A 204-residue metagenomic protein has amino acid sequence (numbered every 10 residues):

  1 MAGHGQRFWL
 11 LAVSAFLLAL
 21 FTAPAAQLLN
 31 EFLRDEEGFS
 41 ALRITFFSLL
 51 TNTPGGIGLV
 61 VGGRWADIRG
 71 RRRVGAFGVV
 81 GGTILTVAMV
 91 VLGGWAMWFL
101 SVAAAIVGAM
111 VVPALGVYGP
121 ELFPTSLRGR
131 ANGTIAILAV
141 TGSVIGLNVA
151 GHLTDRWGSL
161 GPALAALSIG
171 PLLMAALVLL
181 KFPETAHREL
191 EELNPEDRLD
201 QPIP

Functional and structural regions predicted by a protein language model:
H4-L59, G63: Extracytoplasmic gate region of multi-pass secondary transporters
L33-R34, W65-A66, V149-G158: Interfacial helix-cap and linker-helix signal at transmembrane-aqueous boundaries of multi-pass secondary transporters
A41-L42, T125-I135: Loop-to-transmembrane helix entry/capping segments in MFS-fold secondary transporters and related SLC/MFSD carriers
R73-V87: Structural signature of the two symmetry-related core transmembrane helices
V90-L100: Helix-loop junctions at membrane interfaces in 12-TM secondary transporters
M110-F123: Intracellular juxtamembrane helix-capping segments at the cytosolic ends of symmetry-related transmembrane helices
P162-L180: Symmetry-related core transmembrane helices of the 12-TM Major Facilitator Superfamily/SLC fold
F182-P204: Intrinsic disorder in cytosolic terminal tails and internal cytosolic loops of multi-pass membrane transporters
